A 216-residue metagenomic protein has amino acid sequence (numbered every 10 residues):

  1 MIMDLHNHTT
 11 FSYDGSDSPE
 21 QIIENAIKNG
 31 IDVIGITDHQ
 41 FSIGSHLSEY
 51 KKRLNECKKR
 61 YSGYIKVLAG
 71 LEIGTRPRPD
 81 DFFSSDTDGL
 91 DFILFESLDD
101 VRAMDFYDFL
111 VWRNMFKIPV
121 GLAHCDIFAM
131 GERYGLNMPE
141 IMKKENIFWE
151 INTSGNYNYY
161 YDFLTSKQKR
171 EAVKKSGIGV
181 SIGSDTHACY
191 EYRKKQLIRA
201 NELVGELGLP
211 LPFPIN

Functional and structural regions predicted by a protein language model:
M1-M3, V33, F92, G121: Structural motif
M1-T9, P19-E20, F82-S85, V111-K117 (+1 more regions): Charged catalytic cores and adjacent phosphate/nucleic-acid-binding surfaces used for phosphate/nucleic-acid chemistry
D4, I36-T37, G70, L122 (+1 more regions): Generic enzyme active-site microenvironment
D14-S18: Glycine-rich anion/phosphate-binding loops
E20-T37, E56-R60: Alpha-helical scaffold segments that flank or form the walls of functional sites
D32-V33, K66, G179: Residues at the starts of beta-strands that form the adenosine-phosphate
Q40-I151, G205-L209: Extended substrate/RNA-proximal surfaces in nucleic-acid metabolism proteins
